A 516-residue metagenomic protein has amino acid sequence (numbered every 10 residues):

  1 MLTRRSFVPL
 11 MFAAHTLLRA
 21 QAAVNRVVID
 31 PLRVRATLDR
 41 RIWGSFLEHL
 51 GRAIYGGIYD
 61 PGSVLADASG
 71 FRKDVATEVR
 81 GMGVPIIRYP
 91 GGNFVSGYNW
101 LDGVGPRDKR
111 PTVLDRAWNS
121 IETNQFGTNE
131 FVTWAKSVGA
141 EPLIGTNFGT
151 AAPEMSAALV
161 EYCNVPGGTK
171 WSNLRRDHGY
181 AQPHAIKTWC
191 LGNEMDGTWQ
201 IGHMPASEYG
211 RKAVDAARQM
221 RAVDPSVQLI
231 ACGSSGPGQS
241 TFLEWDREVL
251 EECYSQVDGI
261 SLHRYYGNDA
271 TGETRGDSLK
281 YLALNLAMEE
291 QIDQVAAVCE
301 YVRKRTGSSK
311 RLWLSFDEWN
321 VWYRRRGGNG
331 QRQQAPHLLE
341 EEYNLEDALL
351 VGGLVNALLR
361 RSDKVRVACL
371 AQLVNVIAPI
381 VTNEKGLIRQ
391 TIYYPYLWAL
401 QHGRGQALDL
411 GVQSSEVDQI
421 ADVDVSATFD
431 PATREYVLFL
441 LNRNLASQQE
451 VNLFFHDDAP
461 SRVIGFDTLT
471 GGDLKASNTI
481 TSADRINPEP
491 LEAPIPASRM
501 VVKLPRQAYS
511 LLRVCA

Functional and structural regions predicted by a protein language model:
L2-T3, F7-W245, L250-G259, M288-E289 (+2 more regions): Non-catalytic accessory regions flanking glycosidase/transglycosidase catalytic cores in CAZymes
Q200, T271-G272, G276, R326-N329: Intrinsic low-complexity, intrinsically disordered segments enriched in polar/basic residues
R264-A283: Active-site His/acidic residue clusters
